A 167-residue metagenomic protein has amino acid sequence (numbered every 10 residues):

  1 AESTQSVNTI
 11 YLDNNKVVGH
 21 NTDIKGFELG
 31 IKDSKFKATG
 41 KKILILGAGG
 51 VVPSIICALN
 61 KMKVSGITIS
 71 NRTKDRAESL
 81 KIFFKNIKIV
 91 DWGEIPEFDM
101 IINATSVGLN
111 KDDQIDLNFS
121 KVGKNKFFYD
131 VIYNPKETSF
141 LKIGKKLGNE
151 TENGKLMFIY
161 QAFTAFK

Functional and structural regions predicted by a protein language model:
A1-S34, I143: Phosphate/diphosphate ligand-binding glycine-rich loop within oxidoreductases
D13, F36-K42, G123-K124: Short helix-loop-beta connector
N21, I31, G40-N60, V64 (+1 more regions): Glycine-rich adenosine-cofactor-binding loop
L29, Y133-N134, E150-K167: Active-site capping/gating segments
K61-G66, K146-E150: Conserved S-adenosyl-L-methionine
M62-F84: NAD(P)-binding Rossmann-fold cofactor-contacting core
K85-E152: Rossmann-like adenosine-cofactor binding region
